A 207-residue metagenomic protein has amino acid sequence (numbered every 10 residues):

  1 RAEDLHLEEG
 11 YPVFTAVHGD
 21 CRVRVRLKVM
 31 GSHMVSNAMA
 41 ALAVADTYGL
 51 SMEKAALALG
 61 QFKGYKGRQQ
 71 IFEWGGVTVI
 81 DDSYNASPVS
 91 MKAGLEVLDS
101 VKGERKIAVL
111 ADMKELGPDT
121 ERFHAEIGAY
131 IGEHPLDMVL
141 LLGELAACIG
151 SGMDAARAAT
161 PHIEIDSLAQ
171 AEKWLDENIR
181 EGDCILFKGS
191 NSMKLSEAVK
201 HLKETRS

Functional and structural regions predicted by a protein language model:
L7-V13: A short, compositionally biased
G10, G19-R26, M30-H33, M39-S207: ATP-dependent carboxylate-amine ligase
T15-V17: A generic structural motif
